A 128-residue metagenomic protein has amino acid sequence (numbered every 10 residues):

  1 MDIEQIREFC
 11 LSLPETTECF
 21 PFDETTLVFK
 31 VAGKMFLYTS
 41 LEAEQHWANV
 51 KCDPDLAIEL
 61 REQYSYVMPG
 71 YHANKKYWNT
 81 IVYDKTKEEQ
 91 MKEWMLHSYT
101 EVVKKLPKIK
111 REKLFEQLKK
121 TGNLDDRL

Functional and structural regions predicted by a protein language model:
M1-L128: Charge-dense, helix-prone N-terminal extensions
